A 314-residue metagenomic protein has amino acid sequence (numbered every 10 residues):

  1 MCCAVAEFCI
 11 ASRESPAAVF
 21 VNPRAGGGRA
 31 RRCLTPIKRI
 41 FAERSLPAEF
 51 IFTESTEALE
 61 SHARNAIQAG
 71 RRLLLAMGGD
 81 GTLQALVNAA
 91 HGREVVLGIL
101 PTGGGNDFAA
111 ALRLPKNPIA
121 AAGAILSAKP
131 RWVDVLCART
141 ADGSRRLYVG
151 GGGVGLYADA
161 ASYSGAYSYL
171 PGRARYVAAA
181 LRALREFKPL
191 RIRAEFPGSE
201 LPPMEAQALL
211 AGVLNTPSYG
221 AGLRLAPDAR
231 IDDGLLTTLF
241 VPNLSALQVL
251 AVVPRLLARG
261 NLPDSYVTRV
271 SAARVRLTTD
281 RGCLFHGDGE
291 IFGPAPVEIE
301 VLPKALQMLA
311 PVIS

Functional and structural regions predicted by a protein language model:
M1-L74, Q84, A120, S314: ATP/NTP phosphate-donor binding region
C2-C9, A30, F196-L201, E205 (+2 more regions): ATP/nucleoside-binding phosphotransfer catalytic cores, i.e., glycine-rich phosphate-binding loops
A18, R44, T53, H91-V96 (+2 more regions): Catalytic core of DAGKc-family lipid kinases
P23, M77-G79, T102-G103: Glycine-rich beta-strand-to-loop/alpha-helix junction loops that act as flexible
T35, R39, R64, N88-H91 (+2 more regions): Short, well-ordered alpha-helices that flank and scaffold nucleotide-derived cofactor binding pockets
L59, G81-L86, D107, V133: Short glycine/serine/threonine-rich phosphate/pyrophosphate-binding segments that cradle anionic phosphate groups
G153, Y157, G212-A226, I291: Glycine-rich phosphate/pyrophosphate-binding beta-alpha loops
S168-V177, P227-Q248: Gly/Ser/Thr-rich active-site loops/lids in small-molecule metabolic enzymes that frequently grip phosphoryl groups
